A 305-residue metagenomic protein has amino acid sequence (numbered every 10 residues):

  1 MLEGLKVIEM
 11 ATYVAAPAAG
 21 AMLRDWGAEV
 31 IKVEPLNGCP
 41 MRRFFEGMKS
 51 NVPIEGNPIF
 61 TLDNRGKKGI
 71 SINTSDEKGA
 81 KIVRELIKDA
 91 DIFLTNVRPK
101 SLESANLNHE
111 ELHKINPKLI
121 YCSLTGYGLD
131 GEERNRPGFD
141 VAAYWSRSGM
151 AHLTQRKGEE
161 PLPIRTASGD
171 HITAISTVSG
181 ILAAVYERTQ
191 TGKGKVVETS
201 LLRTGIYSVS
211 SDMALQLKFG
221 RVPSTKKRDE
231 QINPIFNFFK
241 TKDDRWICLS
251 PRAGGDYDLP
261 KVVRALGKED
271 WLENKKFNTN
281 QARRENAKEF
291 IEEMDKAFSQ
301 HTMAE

Functional and structural regions predicted by a protein language model:
M1-Q190: N-terminal helix-loop segment corresponding to the beta1-alpha1 unit of nucleotide/adenylate-binding folds
N37, Y127-G128, L201-I206, D243-R245 (+1 more regions): Glycine-rich beta-alpha junction loops
R42-G47, L217-P223: Short Pro/Gly-enriched beta-strand edge/turn motifs at strand-loop
F60, T225-Q231, N237-F238, A253: Short Gly/Pro-enriched turn/cap motifs at secondary-structure boundaries
L129, G158-S168, T189-G205, S224-Q231 (+1 more regions): Conserved Rossmann-fold dehydrogenase catalytic segment
R147, A174-K195, Y207-L217, V263-W271: Oxidoreductase and adenylate-handling cofactor-binding alpha/beta cores
I172-S179, E230, A253-Y257, H301: Conserved active-site and cofactor/substrate-binding residues in soluble primary-metabolism enzymes
I235-E305: Aromatic-enriched alpha-helical interface/lid elements that frame and gate functional surfaces
